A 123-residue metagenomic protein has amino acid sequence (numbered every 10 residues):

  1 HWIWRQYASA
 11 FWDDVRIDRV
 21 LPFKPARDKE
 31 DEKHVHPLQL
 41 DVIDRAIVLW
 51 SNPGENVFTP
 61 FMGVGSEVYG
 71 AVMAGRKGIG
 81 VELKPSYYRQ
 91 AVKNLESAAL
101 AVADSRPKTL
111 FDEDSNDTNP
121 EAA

Functional and structural regions predicted by a protein language model:
H1-I79, L83-A123: Class I S-adenosyl-L-methionine
